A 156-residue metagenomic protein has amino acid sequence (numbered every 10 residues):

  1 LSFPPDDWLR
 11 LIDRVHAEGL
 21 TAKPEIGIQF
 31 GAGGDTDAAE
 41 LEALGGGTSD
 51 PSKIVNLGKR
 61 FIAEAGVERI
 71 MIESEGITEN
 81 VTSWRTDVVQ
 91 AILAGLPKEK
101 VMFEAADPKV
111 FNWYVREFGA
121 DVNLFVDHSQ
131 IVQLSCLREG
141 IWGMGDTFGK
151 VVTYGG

Functional and structural regions predicted by a protein language model:
L1-K23, F30-D35, T78-A91, V110-Y114 (+1 more regions): Active-site-adjacent beta->alpha loops and helix N-cap segments on the catalytic face of soluble alpha/beta enzymes
L1-P4, T21-I26, D50-S52, M71-G76 (+2 more regions): Catalytic beta/alpha-barrel core
L1-P4, T36-T48, T78, T82 (+2 more regions): Glycine-rich tight-turn/loop motif centered on a GG-T
S2, I26-V55, V132-Q133, Y154-G155: Active-site mouth loops of central-metabolism enzymes
V15-H16, I62, L96: A generic structural signal for well-ordered alpha-helical segments
I54-G58, V88-G95: Gly/Ser/Thr-rich active-site loops/lids in small-molecule metabolic enzymes that frequently grip phosphoryl groups
G66: Conserved, mostly hydrophobic/aromatic
L93-G156: C-terminal alpha-helical cap/extension of soluble enzyme domains
